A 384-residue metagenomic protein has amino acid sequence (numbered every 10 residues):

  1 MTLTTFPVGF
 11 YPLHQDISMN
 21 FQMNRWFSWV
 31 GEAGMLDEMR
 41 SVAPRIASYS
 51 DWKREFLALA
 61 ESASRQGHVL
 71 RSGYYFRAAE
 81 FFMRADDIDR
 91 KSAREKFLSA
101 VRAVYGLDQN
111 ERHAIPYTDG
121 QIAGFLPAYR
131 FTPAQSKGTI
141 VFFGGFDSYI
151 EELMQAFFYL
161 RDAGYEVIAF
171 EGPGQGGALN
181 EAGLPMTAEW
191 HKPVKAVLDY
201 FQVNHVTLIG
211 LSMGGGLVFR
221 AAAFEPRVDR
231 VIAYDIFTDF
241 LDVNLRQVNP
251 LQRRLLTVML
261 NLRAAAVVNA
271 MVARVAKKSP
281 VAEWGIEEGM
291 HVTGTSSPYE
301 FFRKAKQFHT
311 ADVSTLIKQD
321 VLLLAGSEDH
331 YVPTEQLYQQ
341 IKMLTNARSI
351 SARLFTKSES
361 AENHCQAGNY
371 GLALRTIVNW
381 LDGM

Functional and structural regions predicted by a protein language model:
F56, D87, K91-P133: N-terminal cap/lid segment of alpha/beta-hydrolase-fold proteins
M83, T356-G371: Catalytic histidine-centered segment of alpha/beta-hydrolase-like enzymes
E152, G183-Q202: Alpha/beta-hydrolase active-site loop
A156, Q319, P333-M343: Short alpha-helix in the alpha/beta-hydrolase fold that links the catalytic acid
L160-G177: Conserved alpha/beta-hydrolase
A223-R303, L324-A325: Hydrolase active-site cap/lid region
I317, L323-A325, D329: Short beta-strand/loop motif that positions the catalytic acidic residue of the alpha/beta-hydrolase fold
K342-E362: Catalytic histidine neighborhood in serine/cysteine hydrolases with alpha/beta-hydrolase-type architecture
